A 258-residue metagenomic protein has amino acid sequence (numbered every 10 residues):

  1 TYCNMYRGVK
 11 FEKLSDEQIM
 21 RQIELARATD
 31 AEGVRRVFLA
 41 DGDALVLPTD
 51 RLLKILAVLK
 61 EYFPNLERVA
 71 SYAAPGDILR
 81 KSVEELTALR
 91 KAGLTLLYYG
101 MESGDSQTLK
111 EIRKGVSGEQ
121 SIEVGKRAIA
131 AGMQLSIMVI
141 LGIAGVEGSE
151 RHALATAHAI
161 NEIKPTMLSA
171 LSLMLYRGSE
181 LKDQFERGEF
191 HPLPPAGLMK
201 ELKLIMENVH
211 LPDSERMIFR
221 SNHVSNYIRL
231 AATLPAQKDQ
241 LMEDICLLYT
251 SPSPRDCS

Functional and structural regions predicted by a protein language model:
T1-R21: Canonical Radical SAM [4Fe-4S] cluster-binding loop centered on the CxxxCxxC motif and its immediate flanking residues
C3, Y99, I205: Conserved, mostly hydrophobic/aromatic
F11-L14, Q18, L47, R51 (+4 more regions): Alpha-helix N-cap and loop-to-helix initiation/capping positions
R27-A131: Conserved SAM/AdoMet-binding glycine-rich loop
D41, A73-P75, M101-S103, I137-L141 (+2 more regions): A cross-domain feature marking catalytic cores of carbohydrate-active enzymes and several ubiquitous metabolic/repair
L53-A57, G148-P165, P192-P195, N226-E243: Short, electropositive alpha-helical surface patch
L96, E119-E180, P195-S221: Conserved C-terminal portion of the radical SAM core fold that forms the substrate/S-adenosylmethionine-binding
Y249-S258: Single conserved hydrophobic/aromatic residue that forms the stacking wall/gate of nucleotide- or nucleobase-binding
